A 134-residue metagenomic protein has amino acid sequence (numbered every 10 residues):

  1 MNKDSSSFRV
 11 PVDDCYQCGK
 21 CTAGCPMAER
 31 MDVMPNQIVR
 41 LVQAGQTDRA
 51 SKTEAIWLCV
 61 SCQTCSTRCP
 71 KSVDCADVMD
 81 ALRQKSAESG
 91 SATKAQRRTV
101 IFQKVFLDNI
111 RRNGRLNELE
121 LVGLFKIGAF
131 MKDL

Functional and structural regions predicted by a protein language model:
M1-Q17, R40-S61, A81-Q84: Ferredoxin-like iron-sulfur electron-transfer modules
P11, Y16, K20, M27 (+4 more regions): Aromatic-enriched hydrophobic runs in primary sequence
K20-L41, T64-R83: Iron-sulfur cluster-binding cysteine motifs and their immediate structural context in ferredoxin-like electron-transfer
M27-M31, A44-D48, E88: Short helix-loop boundary/capping segments at the starts of domains
T47-T67, D74-L134: Iron-sulfur-cluster electron-transfer modules
